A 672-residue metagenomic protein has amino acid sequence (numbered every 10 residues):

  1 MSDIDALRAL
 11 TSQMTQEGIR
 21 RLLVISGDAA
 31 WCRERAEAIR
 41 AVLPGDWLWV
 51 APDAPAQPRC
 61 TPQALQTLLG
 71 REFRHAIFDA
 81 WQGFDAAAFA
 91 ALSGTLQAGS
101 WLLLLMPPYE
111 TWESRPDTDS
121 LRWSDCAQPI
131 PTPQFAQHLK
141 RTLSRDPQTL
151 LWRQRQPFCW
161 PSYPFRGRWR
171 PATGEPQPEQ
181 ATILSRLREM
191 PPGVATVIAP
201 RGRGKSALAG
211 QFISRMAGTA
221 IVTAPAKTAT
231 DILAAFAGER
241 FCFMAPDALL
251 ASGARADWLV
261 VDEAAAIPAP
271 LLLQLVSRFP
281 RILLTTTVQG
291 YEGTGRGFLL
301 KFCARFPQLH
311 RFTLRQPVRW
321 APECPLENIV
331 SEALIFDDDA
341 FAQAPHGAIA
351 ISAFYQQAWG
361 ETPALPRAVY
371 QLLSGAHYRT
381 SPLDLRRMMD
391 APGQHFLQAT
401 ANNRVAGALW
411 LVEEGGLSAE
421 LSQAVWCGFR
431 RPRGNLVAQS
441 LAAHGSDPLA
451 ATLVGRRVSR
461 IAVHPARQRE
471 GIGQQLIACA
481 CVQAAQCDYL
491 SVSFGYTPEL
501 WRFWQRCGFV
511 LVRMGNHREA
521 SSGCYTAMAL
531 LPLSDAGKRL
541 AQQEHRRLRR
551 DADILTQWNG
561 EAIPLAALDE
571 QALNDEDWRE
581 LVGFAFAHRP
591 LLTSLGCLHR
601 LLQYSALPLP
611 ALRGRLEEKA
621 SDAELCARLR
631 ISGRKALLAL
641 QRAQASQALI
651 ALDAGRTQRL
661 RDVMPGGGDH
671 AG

Functional and structural regions predicted by a protein language model:
S2-L10, P171-P191: N-terminal pre-P-loop "Q-motif" helix
R20-D28, I39-P52, I198, G218-T230: Conserved RecA-like ASCE P-loop NTPase motor core of nucleic-acid helicases/translocases
C32-R33, K205: Conserved lysine of the Walker
L65-S162: N-terminal accessory nucleic-acid engagement/regulatory domains that precede and modulate ATP-driven motor cores
D125-E175, A304-A342: Conserved coupling/interface region of RecA-like P-loop/ASCE motor cores
A207-Q211, R460-Q483: Conserved acetyl-CoA-binding loop-helix of GNAT-fold acetyltransferases
A248-L250, W258, P270-L271, S277-Y378 (+2 more regions): Terminal substrate-recognition subdomain of acyl/acetyltransferases
G393-V412, A419: Conserved beta-hairpin
